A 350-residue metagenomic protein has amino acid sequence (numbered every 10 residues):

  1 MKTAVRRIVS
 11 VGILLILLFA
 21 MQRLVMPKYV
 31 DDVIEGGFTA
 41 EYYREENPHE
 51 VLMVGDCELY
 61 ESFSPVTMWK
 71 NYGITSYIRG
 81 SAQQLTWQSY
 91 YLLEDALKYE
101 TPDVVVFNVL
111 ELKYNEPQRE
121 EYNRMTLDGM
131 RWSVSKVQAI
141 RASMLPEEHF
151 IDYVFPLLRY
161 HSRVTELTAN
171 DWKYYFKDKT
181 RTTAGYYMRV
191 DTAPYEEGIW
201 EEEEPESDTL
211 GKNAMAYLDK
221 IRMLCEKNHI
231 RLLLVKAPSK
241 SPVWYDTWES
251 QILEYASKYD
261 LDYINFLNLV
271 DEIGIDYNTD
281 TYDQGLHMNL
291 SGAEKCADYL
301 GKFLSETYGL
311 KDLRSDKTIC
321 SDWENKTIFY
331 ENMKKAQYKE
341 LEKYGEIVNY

Functional and structural regions predicted by a protein language model:
R6-V25: Hydrophobic membrane-insertion alpha-helices, especially the h-region of bacterial N-terminal signal peptides
M26-N47: Alpha-helical transmembrane signal-anchor/signal-peptide segments
V54, E58-R141: Membrane-embedded segments
F63, T67, Q88-Y91, W132 (+11 more regions): Extracytoplasmic/secreted proteins, especially bacterial periplasmic and envelope-associated proteins
V104-Y114, Y175-E272: Conserved, well-ordered alpha-helix/loop/beta-strand core segments that scaffold catalytic motifs
Y122-N228, R314-Y350: Secreted/periplasmic serine-hydrolase-like ester/acetyl group-modifying domain
D246-C320, N325, E331-Y350: C-terminal regions of proteins
